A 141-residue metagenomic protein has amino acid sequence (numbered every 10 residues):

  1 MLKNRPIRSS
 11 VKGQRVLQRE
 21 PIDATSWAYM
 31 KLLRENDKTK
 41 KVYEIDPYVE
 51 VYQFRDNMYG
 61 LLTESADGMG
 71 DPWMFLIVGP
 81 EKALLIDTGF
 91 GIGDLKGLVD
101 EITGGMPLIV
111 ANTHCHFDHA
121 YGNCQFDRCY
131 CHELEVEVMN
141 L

Functional and structural regions predicted by a protein language model:
M1-K41: Accessory terminal helices/loops
Q14, P80, G105-M106: Intrinsically disordered, low-complexity regions
P21-I22, L95-L141: Active-site HxH/HxHxD metal-binding segment of metal-dependent hydrolases
L32-R34, K41-E44, N57, I109-T113: Short amphipathic alpha-helical surface micro-motifs
N36-Q53, R128-L141: Metallo-beta-lactamase
E44-E101: Conserved beta-strand hairpin/beta-sheet module of binuclear metal-dependent hydrolase folds, prominently
